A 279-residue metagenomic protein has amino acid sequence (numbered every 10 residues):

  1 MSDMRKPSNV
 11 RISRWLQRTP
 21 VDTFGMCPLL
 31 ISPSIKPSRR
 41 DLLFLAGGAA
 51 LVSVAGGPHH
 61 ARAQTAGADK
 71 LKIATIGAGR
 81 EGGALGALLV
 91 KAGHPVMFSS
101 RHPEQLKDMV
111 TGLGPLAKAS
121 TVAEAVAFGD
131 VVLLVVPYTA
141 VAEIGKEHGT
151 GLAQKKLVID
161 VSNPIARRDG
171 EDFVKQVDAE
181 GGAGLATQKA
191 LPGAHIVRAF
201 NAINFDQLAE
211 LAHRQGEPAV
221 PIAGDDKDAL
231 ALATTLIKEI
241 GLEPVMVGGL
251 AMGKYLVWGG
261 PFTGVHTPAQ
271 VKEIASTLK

Functional and structural regions predicted by a protein language model:
S2-R5, V10-R11, F24: Intrinsically disordered, low-complexity segments enriched in serine/proline and basic residues
W15, D22-A49: N-terminal secretory signal peptides and thylakoid transit peptides that target proteins across membranes
D41-D108: NAD(P)+-binding Rossmann beta1-loop-alpha1 motif at the extreme N-terminus of oxidoreductases
G67-K70, K91-V131, V135-G151: Conserved N-terminal Rossmann-fold NAD(P) cofactor-binding segment
S120, G182, K189-I196, R214-G253 (+2 more regions): Internal alpha-helical scaffold of NAD(P)-dependent oxidoreductase catalytic cores
L133-P137, I159-D160, R198: Redox-cofactor binding/interface segments in oxidoreductases and associated redox assembly factors
H148-K155, L191, R214: Short, conserved loop/helix-junction motifs that constitute active-site signature segments in enzyme catalytic cores
S162-I196: Rossmann-fold NAD(P)-binding glycine/threonine-rich loop
